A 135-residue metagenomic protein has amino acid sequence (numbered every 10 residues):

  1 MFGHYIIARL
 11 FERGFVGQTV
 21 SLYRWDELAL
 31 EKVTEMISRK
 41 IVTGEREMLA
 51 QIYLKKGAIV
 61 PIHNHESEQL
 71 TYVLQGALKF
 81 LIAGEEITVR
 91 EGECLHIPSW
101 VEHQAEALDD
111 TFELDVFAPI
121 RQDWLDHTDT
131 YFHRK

Functional and structural regions predicted by a protein language model:
F2-R46, A50, D129-K135: A short, N-terminal "cap"/entry segment at the start of jelly-roll beta-barrel domains of the cupin/DSBH fold
V33, K40-I41, I52-Y53, V60-H65 (+1 more regions): Short histidine-centered beta-strand/loop micro-motifs that create catalytic or ligand/metal-coordination sites
M48, L70, A77-K79, E86 (+2 more regions): Structural motif
Y53-K55, H65-F80: Short, conserved beta-strand element in jelly-roll/cupin
L74-Q75, R90-E91, D109: A cytosolic small-molecule/anion-sensing beta-strand core signal
G84-S99: Short acidic-glycine-tyrosine-enriched beta hairpin
S99-D123: Ligand-binding loop in jelly-roll beta-barrel domains
